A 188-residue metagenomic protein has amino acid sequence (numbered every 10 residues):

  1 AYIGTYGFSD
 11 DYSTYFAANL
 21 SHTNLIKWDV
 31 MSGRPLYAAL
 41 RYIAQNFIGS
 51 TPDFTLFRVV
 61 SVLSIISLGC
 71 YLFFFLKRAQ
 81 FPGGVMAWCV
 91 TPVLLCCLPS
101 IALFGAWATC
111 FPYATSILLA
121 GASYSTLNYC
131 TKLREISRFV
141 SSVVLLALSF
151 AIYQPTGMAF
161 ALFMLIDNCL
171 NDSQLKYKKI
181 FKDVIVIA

Functional and structural regions predicted by a protein language model:
Y2-A18, W28-L40: Extracytoplasmic catalytic/substrate-binding loops of multi-pass membrane glycan-assembly enzymes
Y2-T5, A44-G49, K77, C97-W107 (+1 more regions): Juxtamembrane "helix-exit" motif on the non-cytosolic side of transmembrane helices
W28-T55, V59: Short hydrophobic/aromatic helix or loop-helix immediately within or flanking a transmembrane segment in polytopic
R34, M86-N128, A151-T156: Membrane-interface micro-motifs in multi-pass membrane enzymes
V59-F81, A122-T126: Transmembrane-helix motifs of polytopic, lipid-linked glycan transferases
A120-F139, S173-L175: Membrane-interface transmembrane helices that cradle and orient dolichyl/undecaprenyl
R138-Q154, A159-F160, L165: Membrane-interface alpha helices of multi-pass inner-membrane proteins
A159-A188: Perimembrane helix-loop-helix junctions
